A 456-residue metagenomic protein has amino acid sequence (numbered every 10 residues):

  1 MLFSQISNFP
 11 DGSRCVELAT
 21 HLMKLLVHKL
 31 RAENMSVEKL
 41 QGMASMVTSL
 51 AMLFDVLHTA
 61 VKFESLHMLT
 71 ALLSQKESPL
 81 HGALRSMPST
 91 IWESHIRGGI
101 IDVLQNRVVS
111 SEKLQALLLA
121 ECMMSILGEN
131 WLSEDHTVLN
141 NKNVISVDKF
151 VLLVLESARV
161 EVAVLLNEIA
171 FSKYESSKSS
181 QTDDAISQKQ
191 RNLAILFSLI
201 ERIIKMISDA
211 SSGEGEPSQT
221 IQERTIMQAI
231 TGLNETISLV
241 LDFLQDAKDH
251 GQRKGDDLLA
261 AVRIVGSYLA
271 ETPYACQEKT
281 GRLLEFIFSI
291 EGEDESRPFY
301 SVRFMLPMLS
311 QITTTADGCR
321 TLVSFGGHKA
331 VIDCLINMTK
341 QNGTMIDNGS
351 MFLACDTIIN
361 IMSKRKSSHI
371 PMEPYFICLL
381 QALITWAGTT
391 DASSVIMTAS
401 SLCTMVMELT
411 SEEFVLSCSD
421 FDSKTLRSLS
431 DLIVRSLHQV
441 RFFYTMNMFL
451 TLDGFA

Functional and structural regions predicted by a protein language model:
M1, H21, R191-R202, A260-S267: Non-membrane alpha-helical segments in proteins
M1-T48, F54-H67, L73-H95, V109-L114 (+16 more regions): Elongated alpha-helical scaffolds that mediate protein-protein interactions in large eukaryotic proteins, primarily
S49-L50, G99-D102: Blade-edge beta-strand/turn elements of extracellular beta-propeller and related beta-sheet repeat scaffolds
M124-H250: Alpha-helical repeat/alpha-solenoid scaffolds of the HEAT/ARM/MIF4G superfamily and closely related elongated all-alpha
L259-R263, R303, P307, Q311 (+3 more regions): A eukaryote-biased sequence property
L383: Short, surface-exposed polybasic-aromatic patches that bind anionic ligands, especially phosphate groups
R435-H438: Long, acidic and serine/threonine-rich low-complexity regions that are intrinsically disordered or marginally
